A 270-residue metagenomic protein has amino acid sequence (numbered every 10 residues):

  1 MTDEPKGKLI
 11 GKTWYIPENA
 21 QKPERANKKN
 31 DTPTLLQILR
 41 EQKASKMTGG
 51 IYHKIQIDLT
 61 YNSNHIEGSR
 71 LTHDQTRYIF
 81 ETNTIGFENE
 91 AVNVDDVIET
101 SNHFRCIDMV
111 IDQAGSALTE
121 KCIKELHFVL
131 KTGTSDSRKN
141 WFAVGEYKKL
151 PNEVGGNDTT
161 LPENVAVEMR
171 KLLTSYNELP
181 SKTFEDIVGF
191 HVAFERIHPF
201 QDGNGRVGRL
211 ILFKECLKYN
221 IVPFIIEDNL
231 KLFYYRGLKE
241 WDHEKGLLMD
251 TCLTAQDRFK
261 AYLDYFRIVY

Functional and structural regions predicted by a protein language model:
M1: Polyanion-binding surface elements
K6, G11-T13, E18-Y270: FIC/Doc superfamily catalytic core
